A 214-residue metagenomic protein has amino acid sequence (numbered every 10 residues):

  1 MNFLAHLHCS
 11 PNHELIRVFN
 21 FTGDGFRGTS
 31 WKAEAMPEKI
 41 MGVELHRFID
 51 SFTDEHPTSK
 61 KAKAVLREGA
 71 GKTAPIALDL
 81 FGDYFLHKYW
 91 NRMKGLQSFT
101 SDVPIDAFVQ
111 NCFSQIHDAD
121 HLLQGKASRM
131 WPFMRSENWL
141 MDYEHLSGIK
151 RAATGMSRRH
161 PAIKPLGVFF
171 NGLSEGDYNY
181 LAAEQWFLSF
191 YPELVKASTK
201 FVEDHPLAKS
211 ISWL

Functional and structural regions predicted by a protein language model:
M1-L214: N-terminal leader/auxiliary helical segments
